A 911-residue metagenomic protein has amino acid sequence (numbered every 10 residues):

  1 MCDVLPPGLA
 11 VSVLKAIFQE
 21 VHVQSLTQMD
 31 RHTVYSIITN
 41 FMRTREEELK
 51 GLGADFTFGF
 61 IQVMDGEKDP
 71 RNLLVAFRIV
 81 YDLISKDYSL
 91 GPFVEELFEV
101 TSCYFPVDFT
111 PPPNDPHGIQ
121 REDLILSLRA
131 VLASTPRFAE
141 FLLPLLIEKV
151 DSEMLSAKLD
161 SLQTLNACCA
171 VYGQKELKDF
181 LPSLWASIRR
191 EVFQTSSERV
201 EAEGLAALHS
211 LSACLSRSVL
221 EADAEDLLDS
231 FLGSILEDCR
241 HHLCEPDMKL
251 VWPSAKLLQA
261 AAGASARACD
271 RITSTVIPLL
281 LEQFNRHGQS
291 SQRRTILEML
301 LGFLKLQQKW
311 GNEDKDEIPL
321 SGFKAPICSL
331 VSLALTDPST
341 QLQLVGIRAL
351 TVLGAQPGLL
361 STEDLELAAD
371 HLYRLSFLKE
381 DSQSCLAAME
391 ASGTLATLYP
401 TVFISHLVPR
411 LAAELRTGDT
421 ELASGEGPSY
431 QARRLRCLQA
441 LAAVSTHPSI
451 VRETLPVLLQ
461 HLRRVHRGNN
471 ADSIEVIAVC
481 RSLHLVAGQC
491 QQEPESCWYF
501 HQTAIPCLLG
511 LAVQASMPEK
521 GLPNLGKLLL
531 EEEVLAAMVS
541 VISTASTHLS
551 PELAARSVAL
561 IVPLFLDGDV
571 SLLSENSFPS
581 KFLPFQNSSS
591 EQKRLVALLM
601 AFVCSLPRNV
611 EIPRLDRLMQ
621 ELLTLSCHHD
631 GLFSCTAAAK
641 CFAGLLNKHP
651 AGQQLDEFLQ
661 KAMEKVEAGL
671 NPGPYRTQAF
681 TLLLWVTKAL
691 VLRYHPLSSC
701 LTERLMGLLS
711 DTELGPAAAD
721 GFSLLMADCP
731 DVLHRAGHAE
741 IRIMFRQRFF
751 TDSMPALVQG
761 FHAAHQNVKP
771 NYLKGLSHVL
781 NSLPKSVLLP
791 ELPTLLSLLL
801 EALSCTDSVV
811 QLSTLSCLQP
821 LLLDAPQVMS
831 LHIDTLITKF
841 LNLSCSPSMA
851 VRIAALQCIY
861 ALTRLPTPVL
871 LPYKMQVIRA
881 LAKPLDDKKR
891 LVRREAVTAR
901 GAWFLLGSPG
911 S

Functional and structural regions predicted by a protein language model:
M1-F18, H22-N40, T44-F60, K68 (+34 more regions): Structural marker for long, regular alpha helices in very large eukaryotic proteins
V94-E95, V107, A736: Alpha-helical repeat/alpha-solenoid scaffolds of the HEAT/ARM/MIF4G superfamily and closely related elongated all-alpha
